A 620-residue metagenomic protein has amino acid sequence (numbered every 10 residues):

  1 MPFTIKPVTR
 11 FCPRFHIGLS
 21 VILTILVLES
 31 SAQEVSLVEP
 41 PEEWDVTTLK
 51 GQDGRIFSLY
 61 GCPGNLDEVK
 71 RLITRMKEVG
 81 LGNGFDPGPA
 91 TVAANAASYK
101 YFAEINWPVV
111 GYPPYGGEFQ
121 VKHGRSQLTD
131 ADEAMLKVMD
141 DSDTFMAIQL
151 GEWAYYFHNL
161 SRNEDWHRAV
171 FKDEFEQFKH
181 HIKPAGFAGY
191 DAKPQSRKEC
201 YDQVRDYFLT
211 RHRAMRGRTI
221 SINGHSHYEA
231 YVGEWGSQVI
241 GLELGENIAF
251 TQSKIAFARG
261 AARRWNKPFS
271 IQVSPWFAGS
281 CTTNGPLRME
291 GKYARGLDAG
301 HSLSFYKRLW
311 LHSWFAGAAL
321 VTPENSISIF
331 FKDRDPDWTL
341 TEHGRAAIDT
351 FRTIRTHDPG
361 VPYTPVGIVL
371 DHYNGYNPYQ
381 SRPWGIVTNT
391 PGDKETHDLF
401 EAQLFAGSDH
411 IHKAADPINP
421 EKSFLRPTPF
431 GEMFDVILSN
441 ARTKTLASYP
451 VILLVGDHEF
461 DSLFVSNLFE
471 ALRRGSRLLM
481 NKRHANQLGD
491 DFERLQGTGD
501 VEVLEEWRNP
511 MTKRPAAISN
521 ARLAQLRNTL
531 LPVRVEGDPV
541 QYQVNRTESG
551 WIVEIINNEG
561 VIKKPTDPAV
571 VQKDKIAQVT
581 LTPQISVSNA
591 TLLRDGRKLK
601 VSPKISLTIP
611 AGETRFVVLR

Functional and structural regions predicted by a protein language model:
M1-R14: N-terminal secretory signal peptides that target proteins for export/translocation
I5, S31-E34: Basic/polar N-terminal segments that are highly enriched at the extreme N-terminus, encompassing both cleavable
H16-E29: Bacterial N-terminal signal peptides
V21, S302, R355, Y542-V544 (+1 more regions): Residues embedded in well-ordered secondary-structure elements
Q33-L472, S476-A516, S602: Glycan-processing catalytic domains of CAZymes
A447, L453-R620: A conserved amphipathic helix/loop scaffold that creates a polar/acidic microenvironment used either to coordinate
